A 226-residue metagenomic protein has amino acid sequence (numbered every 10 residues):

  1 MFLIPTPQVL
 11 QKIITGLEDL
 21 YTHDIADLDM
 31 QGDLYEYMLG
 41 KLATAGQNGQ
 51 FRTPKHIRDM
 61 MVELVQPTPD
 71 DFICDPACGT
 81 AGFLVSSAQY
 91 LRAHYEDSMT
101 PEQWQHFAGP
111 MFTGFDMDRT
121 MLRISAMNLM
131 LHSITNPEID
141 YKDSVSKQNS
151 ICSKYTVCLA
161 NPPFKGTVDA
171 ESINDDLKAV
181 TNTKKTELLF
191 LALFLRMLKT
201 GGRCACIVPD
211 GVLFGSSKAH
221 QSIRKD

Functional and structural regions predicted by a protein language model:
M1-L42, Q50: Long recognition/docking surfaces used for binding and targeting
T15-E18, Y35-A43, V62, Q66 (+3 more regions): Amphipathic, well-packed alpha-helical segments that form the structural scaffold of globular domains
Q50-A160, K165-D169, D176, K184 (+3 more regions): Conserved S-adenosyl-L-methionine
L189-L193: Short, conserved SAM-binding segment of the class I
L198-C204: Short glycine-dipeptide loop
L213-F214: Conserved BB-loop
